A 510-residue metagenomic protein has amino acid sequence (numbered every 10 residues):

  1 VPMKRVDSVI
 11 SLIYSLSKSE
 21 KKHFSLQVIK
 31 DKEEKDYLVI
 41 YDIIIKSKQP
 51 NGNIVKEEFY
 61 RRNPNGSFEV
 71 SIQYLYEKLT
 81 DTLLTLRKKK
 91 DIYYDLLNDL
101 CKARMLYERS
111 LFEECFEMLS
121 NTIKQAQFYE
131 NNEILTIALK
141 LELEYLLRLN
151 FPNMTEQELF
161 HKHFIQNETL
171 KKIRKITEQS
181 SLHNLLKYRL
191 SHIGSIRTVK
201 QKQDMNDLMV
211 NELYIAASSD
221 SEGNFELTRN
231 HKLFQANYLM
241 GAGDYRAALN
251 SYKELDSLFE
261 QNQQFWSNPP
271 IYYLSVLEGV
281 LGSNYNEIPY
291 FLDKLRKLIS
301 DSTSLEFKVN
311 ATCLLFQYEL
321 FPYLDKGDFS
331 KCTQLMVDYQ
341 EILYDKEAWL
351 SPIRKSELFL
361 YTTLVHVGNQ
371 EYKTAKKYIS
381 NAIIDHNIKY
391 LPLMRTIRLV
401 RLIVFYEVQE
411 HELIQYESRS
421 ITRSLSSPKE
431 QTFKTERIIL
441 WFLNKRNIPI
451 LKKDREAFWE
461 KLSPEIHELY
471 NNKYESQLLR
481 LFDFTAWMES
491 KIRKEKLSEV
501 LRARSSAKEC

Functional and structural regions predicted by a protein language model:
V1-V210, I215-E222, R423, I438 (+1 more regions): Flexible inter-repeat linkers and adjacent short helices within tandem amphipathic alpha-helical repeat scaffolds
Q73-E77, S110-S120, F151-H163, S195-I215 (+4 more regions): Helix-turn-helix repeat elements of alpha-solenoid scaffolds
Y94-L97, C101-M105, I134-I137, L141 (+7 more regions): "A position-specific structural signal for the A-helix of alpha-solenoid helical repeats
S120-F128, H163-K171, D207-D220, L249-Q264 (+5 more regions): Amphipathic alpha-helical segments of tetratricopeptide repeats
E130-I137, I173-S180, S219-R229, N262-L274 (+5 more regions): Alpha-solenoid helical repeat architecture
L143-I173, H183-S191, L277-I288, Y318-D328 (+3 more regions): Alpha-helical linker/edge segments of TPR/alpha-solenoid repeat scaffolds and analogous pre-/post-domain helices
E156-Q157, K172-S283, E287-Y290: Alpha-solenoid helical-repeat scaffolds
I384-L451: Active-site/pore-lining binding-face segments in mid-to-C-terminal subdomains
